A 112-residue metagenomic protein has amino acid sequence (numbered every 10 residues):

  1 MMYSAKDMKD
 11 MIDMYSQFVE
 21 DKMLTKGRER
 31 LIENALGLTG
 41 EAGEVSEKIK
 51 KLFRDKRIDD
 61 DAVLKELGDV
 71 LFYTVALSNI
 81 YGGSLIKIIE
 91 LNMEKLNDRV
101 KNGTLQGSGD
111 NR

Functional and structural regions predicted by a protein language model:
M1-L67, L71-R112: Flexible "arm" and connector segments at domain edges
